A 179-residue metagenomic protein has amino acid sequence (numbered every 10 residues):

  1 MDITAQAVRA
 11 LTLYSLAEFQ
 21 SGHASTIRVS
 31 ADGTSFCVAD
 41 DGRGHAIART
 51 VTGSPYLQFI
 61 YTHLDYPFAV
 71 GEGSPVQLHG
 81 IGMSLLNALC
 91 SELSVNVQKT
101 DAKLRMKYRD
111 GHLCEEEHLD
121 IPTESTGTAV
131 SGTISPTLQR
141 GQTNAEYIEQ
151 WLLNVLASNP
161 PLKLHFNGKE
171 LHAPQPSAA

Functional and structural regions predicted by a protein language model:
M1-V8, V76: Conserved short strand/loop->alpha-helix "switch" segment adjacent to the catalytic nucleotide/phosphoryl-transfer site
Q6, A10-Y14, A88: Short, residue-level hotspots on alpha-helical faces of the histone-fold and other alpha-helical interaction modules
A10-L11, F59, Y147-W151: Long, highly charged amphipathic alpha-helices
L13-V70, M83-S84, L93: Conserved beta-strand-loop-beta-strand hairpin that lines the nucleotide-binding pocket of ATP/GTP-utilizing enzymes
T34-C37, A46-V51, V70-S177: GHKL-type ATPase core
